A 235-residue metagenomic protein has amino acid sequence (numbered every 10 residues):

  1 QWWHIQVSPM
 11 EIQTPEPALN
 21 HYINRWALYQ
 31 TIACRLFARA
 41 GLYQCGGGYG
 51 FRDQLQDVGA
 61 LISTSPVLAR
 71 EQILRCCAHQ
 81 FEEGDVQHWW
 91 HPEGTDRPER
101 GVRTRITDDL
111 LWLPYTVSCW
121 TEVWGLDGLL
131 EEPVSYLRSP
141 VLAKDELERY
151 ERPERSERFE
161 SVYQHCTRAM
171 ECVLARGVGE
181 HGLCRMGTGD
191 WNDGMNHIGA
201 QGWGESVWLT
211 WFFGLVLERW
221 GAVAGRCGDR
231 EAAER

Functional and structural regions predicted by a protein language model:
Q1-G47, L142-S156, Y163, G221-E234: Acidic/polar, glycine-enriched structural segments that form the non-catalytic walls/loops of the carbohydrate-binding
S8-I12, E16-L19, N24, Q30-F37 (+3 more regions): Aromatic-lined, polymer-binding surfaces characteristic of secreted/periplasmic polysaccharide-degrading enzymes
F37, L68-A69, Q87, E131 (+3 more regions): Secondary-structure transition/capping residues
L61-A69, I73-E180, S206-G214: Aromatic-rich carbohydrate-recognition surfaces in CAZymes
